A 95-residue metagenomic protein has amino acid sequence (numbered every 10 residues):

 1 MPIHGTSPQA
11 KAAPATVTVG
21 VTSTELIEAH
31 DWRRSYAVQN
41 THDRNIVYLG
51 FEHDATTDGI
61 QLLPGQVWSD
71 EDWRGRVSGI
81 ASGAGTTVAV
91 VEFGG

Functional and structural regions predicted by a protein language model:
M1-T16, T87, F93-G95: Short, intrinsically disordered N-terminal pre-domain segments
Q9-D31: Surface-exposed ligand/attachment interfaces on beta-rich extracellular proteins
E28, L63-R74: Beta-sandwich interaction modules
R34-Y36, N45-V47, T86-A89: Short beta-strand/loop motifs in extracellular/secreted proteins, especially within beta-sandwich accessory domains
Y36, E71-T86: Noncatalytic modules at the cell exterior or secretory-pathway interfaces, chiefly beta-strand-rich lectin/adhesion
Q39-D58: Short, surface-exposed beta-strand/strand-loop-strand elements in extracellular ectodomains
H53-A55, G83, G94: Solvent-exposed strand-loop boundary residues in beta-sheet-rich modules
